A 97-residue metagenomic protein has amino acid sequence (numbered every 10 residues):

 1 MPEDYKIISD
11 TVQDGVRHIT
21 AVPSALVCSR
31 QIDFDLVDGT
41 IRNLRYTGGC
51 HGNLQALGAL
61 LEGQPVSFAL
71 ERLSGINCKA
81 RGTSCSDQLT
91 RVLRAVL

Functional and structural regions predicted by a protein language model:
P2-V37: Structured beta-strand/loop patches that form or line metal/cofactor-binding pockets in enzymes
P23-Q31, D35-L97: Active-site- and interface-proximal helix/loop "cap" or "latch" segments in soluble metabolic and energy-transducing
